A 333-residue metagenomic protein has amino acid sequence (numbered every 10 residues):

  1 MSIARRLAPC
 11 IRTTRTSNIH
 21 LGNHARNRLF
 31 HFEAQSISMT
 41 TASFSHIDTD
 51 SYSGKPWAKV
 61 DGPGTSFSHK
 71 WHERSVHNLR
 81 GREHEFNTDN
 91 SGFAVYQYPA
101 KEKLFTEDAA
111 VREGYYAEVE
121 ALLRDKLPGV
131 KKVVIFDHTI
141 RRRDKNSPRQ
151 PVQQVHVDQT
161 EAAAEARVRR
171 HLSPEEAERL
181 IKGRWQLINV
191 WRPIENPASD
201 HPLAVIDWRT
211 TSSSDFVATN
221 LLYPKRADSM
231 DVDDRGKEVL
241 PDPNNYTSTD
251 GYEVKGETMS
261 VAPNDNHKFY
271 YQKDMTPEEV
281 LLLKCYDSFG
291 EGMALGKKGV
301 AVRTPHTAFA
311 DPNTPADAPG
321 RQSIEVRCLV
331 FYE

Functional and structural regions predicted by a protein language model:
M1-I37: N-terminal mitochondrial targeting presequence
R15-H24, S75, V155, A308: Intrinsic disorder/low-complexity signature
G22, L29-E33, I37, E85-D89 (+2 more regions): Short, surface-exposed loop and linker segments with low hydrophobicity and enrichment for Pro/Ser/Thr
G22, L29-P63: N-terminal "assembly arms/tails" that initiate or stabilize quaternary assembly in self-assembling proteins
H24, H46, H156, E161 (+2 more regions): Histidine-centered active-site/metal-ligand motif
F32, F44-H46, Y115, Y271 (+1 more regions): Aromatic side chains
D50-S66, W71-T258, N266, K273: Non-heme Fe(II) oxygenase catalytic core, chiefly the N-lobe of the double-stranded beta-helix
E253-E333: Catalytic core of Fe(II)/2-oxoglutarate
